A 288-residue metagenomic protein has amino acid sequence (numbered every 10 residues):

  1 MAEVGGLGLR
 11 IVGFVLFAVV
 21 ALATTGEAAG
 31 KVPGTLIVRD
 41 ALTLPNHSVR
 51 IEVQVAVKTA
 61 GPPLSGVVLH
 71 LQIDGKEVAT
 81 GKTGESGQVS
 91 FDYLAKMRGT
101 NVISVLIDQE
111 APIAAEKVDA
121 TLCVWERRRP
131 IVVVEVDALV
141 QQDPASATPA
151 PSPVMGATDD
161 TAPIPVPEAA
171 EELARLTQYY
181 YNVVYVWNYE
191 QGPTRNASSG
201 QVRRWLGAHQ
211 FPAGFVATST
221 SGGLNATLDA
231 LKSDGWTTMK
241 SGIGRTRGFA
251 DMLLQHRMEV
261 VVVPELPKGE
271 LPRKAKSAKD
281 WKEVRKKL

Functional and structural regions predicted by a protein language model:
A29-R50, L122-E126: Beta-strand-rich domain onsets/edges
L44-P63, L69, V140: Beta-strand-rich structural segments
V68-A79: Short amphipathic beta-strand segments in non-cytosolic proteins
E77, G81-A95: Glycine-centered loop-to-beta-strand initiation motif
R98-A111: Short, aromatic- and glycine-rich surface loops/edge beta-strands on solvent-exposed regions
P112-C123: Edge beta-strands of extracellular beta-sandwich domains
E126-S219: Conserved, compact domain cores that house catalytic/ligand-binding motifs in diverse enzymes and effector modules
P193-L288: C-terminal cap/substrate-recognition subdomain and adjoining C-terminal extension of metal-dependent phosphatase-like
